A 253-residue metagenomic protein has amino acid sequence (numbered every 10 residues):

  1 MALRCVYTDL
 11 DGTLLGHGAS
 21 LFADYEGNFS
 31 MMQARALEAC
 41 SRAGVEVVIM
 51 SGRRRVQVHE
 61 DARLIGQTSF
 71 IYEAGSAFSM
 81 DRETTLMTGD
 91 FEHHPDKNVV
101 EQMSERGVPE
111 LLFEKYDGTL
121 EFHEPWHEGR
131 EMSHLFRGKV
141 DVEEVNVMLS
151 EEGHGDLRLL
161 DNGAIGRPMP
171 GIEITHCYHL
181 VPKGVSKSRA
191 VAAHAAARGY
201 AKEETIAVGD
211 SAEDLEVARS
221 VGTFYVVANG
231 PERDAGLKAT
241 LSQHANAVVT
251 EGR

Functional and structural regions predicted by a protein language model:
A2-C5, F29-S30, V181-K183, S188-R253: Mg2+-dependent phosphoryl-transfer enzymes with acidic/Ser/Thr/Gly-rich catalytic loops
L3-A23, A218: Asp-based phosphoryl-transfer active-site loop
L14-G27, T175-P182: Glycine-rich phosphate-binding "P-loop"
G18-A39, V226-A228: Basic, amphipathic juxtamembrane/active-site segments that coordinate anionic phosphate or diphosphate groups
N28-P125: Active-site phosphate-binding/coordination module
R42-V48, T68, S133, K202-T205 (+1 more regions): Short active-site oxyanion
T85-R106, D161-H176, A235-H244: Charged, glycine/proline-rich intrinsically disordered loops and linkers
E114-V221: Conserved acidic, metal-coordinating active-site core of Asp-based, Mg2+-dependent phosphoryl-transfer enzymes
